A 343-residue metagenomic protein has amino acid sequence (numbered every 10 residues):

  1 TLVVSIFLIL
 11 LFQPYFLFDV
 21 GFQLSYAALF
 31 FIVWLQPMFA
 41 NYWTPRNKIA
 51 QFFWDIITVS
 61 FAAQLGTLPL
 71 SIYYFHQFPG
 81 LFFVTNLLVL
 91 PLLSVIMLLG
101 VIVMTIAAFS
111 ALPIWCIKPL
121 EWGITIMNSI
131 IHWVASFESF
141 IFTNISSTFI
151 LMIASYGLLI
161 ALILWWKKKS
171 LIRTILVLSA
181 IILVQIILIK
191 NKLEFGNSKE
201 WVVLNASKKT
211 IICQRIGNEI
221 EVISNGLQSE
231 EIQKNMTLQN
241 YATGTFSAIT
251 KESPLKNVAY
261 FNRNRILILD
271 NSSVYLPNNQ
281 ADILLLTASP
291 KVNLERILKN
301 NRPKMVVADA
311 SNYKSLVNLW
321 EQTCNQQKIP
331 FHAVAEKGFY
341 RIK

Functional and structural regions predicted by a protein language model:
T1-F83, N144-E194, I342: Hydrophobic alpha-helical transmembrane segments in multi-pass membrane proteins
V3, P91-L99: Hydrophobic alpha-helical segments embedded in the membrane of multi-pass proteins
G21, T67, L88, G123 (+2 more regions): Divalent metal-coordination and catalytic microenvironments
W34-I57, F83-L87, V95, I102-W122 (+1 more regions): Membrane interface segments of multi-pass transport proteins and intramembrane proteases
G66-Y74, V101, N128-S139: Hydrophobic alpha-helical transmembrane segments in multi-pass integral membrane proteins
L87, V101, I211-C213, V258: Conserved hydrophobic/aromatic beta-strand scaffold that supports enzyme active sites
N191-I212, V306: Alpha-helical transmembrane signal-anchor/signal-peptide segments
C213-K343: Extracytosolic and intramembrane catalytic regions of membrane-associated proteins in envelope/secretory systems
